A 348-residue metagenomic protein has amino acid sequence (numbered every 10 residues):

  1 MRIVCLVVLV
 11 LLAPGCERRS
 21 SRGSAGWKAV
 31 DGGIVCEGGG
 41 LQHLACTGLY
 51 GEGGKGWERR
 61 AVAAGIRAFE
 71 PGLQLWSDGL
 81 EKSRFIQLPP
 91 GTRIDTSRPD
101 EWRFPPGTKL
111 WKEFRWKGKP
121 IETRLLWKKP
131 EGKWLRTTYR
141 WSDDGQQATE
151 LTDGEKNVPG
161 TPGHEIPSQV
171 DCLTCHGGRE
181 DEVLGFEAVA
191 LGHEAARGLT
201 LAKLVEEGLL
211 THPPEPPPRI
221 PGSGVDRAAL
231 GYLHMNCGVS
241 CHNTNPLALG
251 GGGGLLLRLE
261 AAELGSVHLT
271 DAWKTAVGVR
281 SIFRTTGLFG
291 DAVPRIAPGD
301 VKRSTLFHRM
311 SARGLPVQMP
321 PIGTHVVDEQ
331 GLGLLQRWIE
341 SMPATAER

Functional and structural regions predicted by a protein language model:
M1-L6: Sec-dependent signal peptide recognition, specifically the positively charged N-region followed immediately by
A13-G15: C-terminal motif of bacterial Sec signal peptides marking the signal peptidase cleavage site
E17-G32, E101, P120-R348: Sequence context surrounding c-type heme c attachment/ligation sites in exported
S20-Q87: N-terminal pre-domain segments of enzymes
R93-P99: Short alpha-helix capping/helix-loop boundary micro-motifs
F104-G107: Short, well-ordered loop/turn sites that connect or cap secondary structure elements
